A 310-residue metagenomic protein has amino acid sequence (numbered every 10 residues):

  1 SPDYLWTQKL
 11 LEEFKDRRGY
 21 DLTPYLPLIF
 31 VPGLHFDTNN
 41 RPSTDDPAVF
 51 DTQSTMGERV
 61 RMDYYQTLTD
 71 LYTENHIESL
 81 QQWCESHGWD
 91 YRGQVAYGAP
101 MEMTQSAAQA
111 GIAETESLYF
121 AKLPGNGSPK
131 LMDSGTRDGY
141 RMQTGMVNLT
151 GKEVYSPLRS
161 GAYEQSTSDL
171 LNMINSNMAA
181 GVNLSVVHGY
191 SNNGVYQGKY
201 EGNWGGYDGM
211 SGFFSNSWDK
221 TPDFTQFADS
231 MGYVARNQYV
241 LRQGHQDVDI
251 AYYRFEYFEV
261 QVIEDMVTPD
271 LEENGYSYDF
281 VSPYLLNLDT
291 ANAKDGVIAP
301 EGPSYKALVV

Functional and structural regions predicted by a protein language model:
P2-A113, L118-V310: Carbohydrate-binding surfaces of carbohydrate-active enzymes
